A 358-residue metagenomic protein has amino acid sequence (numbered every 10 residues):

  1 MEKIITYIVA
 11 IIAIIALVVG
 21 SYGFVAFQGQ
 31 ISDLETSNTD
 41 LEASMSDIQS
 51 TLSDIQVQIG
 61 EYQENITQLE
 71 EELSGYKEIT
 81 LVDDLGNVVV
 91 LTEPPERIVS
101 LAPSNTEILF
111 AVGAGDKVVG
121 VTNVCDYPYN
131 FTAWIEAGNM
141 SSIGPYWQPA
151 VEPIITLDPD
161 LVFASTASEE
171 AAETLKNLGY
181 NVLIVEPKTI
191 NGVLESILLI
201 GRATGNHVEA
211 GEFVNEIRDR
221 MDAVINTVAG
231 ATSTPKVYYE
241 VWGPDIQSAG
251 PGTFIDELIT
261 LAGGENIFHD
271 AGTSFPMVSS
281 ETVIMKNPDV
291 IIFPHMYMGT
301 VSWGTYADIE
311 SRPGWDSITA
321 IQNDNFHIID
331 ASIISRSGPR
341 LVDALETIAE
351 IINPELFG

Functional and structural regions predicted by a protein language model:
M1-Q30: Single-pass membrane-anchoring alpha-helices
F24-V25, I31-T36, D40-E107, N177 (+3 more regions): Bacterial Sec-exported substrate-binding components of ABC uptake systems
E78-T80, N87-V90, L161, E170-D245 (+2 more regions): Extracytoplasmic substrate-binding proteins
D84-G86, M140-E152, A271-S280: Short helix-initiation/N-cap motifs at beta->coil->alpha
R97-L157, L161-A167, G264-I267, H295: A short, structured surface patch at a secondary-structure boundary
T122, G252-F275, H295: His/Asp/Glu-enriched short active-site or ligand-binding loop at hydrolase and phosphoryl-transfer sites
P149-P159, N177-L178, V278-N287: Short helices/loops that flank or line small-molecule/ion binding pockets
S168-N177, V290-E310: A ligand-binding cleft/hinge motif common to bilobed small-molecule-binding domains
